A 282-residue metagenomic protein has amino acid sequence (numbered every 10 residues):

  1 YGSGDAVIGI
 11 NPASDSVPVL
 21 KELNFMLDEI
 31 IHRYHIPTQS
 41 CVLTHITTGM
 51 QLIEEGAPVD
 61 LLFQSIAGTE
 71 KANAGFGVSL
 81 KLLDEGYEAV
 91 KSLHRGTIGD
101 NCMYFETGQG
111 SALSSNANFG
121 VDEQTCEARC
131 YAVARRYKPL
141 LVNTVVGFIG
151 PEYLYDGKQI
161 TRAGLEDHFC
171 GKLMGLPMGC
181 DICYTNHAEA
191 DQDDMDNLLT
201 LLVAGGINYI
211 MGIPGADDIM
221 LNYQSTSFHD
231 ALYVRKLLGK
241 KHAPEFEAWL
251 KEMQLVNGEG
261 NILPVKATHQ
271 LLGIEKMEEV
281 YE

Functional and structural regions predicted by a protein language model:
Y1-E282: Anaerobic metallocofactor- and corrinoid-dependent redox/one-carbon enzyme cores, especially those from methanogenesis
